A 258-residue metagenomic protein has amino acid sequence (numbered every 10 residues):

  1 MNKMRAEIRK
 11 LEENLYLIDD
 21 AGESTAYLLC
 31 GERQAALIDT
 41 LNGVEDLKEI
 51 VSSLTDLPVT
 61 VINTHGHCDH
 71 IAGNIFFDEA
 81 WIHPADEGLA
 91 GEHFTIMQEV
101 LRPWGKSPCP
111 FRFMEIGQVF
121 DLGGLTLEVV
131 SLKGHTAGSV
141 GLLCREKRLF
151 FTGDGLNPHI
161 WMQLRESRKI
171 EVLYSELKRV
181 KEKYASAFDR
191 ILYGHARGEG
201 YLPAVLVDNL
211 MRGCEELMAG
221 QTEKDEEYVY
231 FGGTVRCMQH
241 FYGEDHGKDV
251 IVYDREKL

Functional and structural regions predicted by a protein language model:
N2, K178, E182-L258: Accessory terminal helices/loops
N2-M4, G22-T25, D46-I50, G66-D69 (+3 more regions): A generic local structural motif
K3-A6, K10-E13, E79-S131, T136 (+2 more regions): Metallo-beta-lactamase
M4-S53, L142-D154: Conserved beta-strand hairpin/beta-sheet module of binuclear metal-dependent hydrolase folds, prominently
Y27, D46, A72-F77, A90 (+4 more regions): Active-site-proximal flexible loops/turns
G31, L57, V61, T126-L127 (+1 more regions): Alpha-helical hydrophobic/aromatic positions enriched in membrane-embedded helices and signal peptides
A35, N42-G43, T126-K133, A137-L217: Metallo-beta-lactamase
G43-F120, R212-G220: Active-site HxH/HxHxD metal-binding segment of metal-dependent hydrolases
